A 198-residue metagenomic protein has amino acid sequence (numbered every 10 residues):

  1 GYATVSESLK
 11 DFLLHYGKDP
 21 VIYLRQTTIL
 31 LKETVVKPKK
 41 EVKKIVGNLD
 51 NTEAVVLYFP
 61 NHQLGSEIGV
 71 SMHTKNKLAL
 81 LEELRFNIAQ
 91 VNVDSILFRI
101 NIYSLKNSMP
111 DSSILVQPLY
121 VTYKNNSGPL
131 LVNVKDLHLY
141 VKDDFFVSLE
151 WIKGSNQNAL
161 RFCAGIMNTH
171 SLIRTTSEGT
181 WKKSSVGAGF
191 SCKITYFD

Functional and structural regions predicted by a protein language model:
G1-I29: Periplasm-facing N-terminal accessory domains of Gram-negative outer-membrane beta-barrel systems
Y2, R25-I29, V36-E41, A89 (+2 more regions): Solvent-exposed coil/turn segments that connect beta secondary-structure elements in extracytoplasmic/periplasmic
T27-V35, P60-Q63, A79: Periplasmic N-terminal gating module of Gram-negative TonB-dependent outer-membrane receptors
K40-Q63: N-terminal periplasmic "start-of-domain" segments of outer-membrane beta-barrel proteins
H62-N76, L130-L131: Short beta-strands within extracellular/lumenal beta-sheet-rich domains
A79-V91, V147-L149: A short beta-strand element within beta-rich, extracytoplasmic domains of secreted/secretory-pathway proteins
D94-N168: Aromatic- and Gly/Pro-enriched, solvent-exposed loop/edge beta-strand patches characteristic of beta-rich domains
N168-D198: PGST-rich, cysteine-poor low-complexity/disordered linker and tail segments that act as flexible spacers
